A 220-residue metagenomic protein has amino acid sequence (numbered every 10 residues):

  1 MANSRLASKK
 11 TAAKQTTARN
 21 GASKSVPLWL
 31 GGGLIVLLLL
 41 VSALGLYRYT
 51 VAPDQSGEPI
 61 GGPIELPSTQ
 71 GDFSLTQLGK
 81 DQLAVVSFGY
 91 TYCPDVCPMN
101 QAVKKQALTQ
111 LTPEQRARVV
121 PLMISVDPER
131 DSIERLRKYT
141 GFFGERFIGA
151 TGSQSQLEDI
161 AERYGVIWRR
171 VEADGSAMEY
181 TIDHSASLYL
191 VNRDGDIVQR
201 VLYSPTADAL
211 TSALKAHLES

Functional and structural regions predicted by a protein language model:
M1-P67, S220: N-terminal targeting signals for export/organelle localization
G61-G62, A84, S185-A186: Short loop/turn microsegments at loop-to-beta-strand junctions
I64-A84: A short beta-strand-turn-helix
Q77-N100, K104: Short active-site neighborhood of thiol/selenol oxidoreductases, capturing the structured segment around
V85-V86, P121, L188: Hydrophobic beta-strand anchors of alpha/beta hydrolase catalytic cores
M99-I160: Structural microenvironment flanking redox-active thiols in thiol-disulfide oxidoreductases
Q156-A213: Thiol/disulfide oxidoreductase modules built on the thioredoxin-like
A213-S220: C-terminal alpha-helix
